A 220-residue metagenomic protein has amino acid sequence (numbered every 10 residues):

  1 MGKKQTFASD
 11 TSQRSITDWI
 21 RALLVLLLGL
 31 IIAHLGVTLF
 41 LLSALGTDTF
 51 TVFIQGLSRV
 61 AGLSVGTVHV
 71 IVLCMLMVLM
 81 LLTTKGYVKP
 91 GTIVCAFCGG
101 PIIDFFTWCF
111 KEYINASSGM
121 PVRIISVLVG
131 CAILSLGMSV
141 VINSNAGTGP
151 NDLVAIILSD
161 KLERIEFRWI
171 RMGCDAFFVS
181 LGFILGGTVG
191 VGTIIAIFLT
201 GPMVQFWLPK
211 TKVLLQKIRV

Functional and structural regions predicted by a protein language model:
G2-V220: Core subunits and conserved enzymes of cellular information-processing and envelope-translocation systems across
